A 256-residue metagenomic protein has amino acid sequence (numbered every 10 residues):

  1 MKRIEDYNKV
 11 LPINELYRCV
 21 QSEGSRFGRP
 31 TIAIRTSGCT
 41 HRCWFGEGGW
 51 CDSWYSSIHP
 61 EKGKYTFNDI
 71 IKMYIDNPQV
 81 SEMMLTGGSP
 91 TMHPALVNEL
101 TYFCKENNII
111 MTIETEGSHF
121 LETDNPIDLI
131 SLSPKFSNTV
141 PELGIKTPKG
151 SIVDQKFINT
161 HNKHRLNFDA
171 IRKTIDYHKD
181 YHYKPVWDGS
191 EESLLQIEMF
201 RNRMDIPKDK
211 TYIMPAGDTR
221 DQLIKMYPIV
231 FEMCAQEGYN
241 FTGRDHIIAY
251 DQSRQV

Functional and structural regions predicted by a protein language model:
K2-R3: Polytopic alpha-helical membrane-helix bundles and their juxtamembrane interface segments in multi-pass membrane
D6-V20, P30-T31, S37, H41 (+1 more regions): Conserved Radical SAM active-site core
S25-F27: A short catalytic or substrate-binding loop motif that flags glycine-/basic-rich loops and adjacent residues that bind
I71, I75, E82, T91-V256: Conserved AdoMet/S-adenosylmethionine-binding subsite of the radical SAM
